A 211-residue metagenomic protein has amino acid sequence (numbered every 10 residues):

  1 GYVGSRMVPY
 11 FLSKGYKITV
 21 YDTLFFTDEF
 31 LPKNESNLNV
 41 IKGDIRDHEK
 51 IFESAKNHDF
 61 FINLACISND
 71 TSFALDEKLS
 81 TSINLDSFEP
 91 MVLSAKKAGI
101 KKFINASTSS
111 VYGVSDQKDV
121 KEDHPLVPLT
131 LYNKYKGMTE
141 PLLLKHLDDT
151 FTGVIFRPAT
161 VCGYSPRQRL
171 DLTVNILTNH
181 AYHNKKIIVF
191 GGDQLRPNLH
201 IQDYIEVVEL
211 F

Functional and structural regions predicted by a protein language model:
G1-F60: N-terminal Rossmann/SDR dinucleotide-binding element
F30-P32, T71-K78, V114-K118, P166-R167: Conserved catalytic-core motifs of eukaryotic protein kinase domains, centered on the activation segment
I45-I83: NAD(P)H-binding glycine-rich loop region in Rossmannoid oxidoreductase-like domains and their noncatalytic homologs
R46, F60, L79-P90, L126 (+2 more regions): Glycine-rich NAD(P)-binding loop of the Rossmann-fold in SDR/ketoreductase-type enzymes
N63, E89-T130: Conserved Rossmann-fold NAD(P)-dependent oxidoreductase catalytic core, especially the SDR/UDP-sugar
V114, V127-R157, Y182-H183: Active-site Tyr-X1-5-Lys
K134, M138, I155, P166-N179 (+1 more regions): Substrate-positioning beta->alpha
